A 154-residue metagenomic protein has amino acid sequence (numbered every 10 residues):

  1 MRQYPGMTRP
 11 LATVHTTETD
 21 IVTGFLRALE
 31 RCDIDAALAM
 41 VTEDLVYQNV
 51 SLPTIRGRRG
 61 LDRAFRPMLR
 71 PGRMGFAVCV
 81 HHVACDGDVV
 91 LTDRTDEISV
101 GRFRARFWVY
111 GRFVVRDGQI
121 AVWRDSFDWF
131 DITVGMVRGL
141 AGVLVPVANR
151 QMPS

Functional and structural regions predicted by a protein language model:
M1-A39, E43, R150-S154: Short, low-complexity N-terminal intrinsically disordered segments enriched in polar/charged residues
R2-P10, L69-S154: A beta-strand edge to alpha-helix "cap/lid" segment located at domain peripheries
L11-H15, T54, R102: Alpha-helix initiation/capping motif
H15, G57, I132: Short glycine-/acidic-enriched loop or helix-start segments at secondary-structure transitions that form or flank
E18-V22, R58-L61, R106: A structural signal for well-ordered alpha-helical scaffolds and beta->alpha junctions
V22, L29, V41, L61 (+3 more regions): Hydrophobic alpha-helical core bundles mediating ligand binding, dimerization, or RNAP-core interactions
G24-R27, A39, R63, P67 (+2 more regions): Charged/polar, solvent-exposed surface patches and flexible loops
I34-L38, T42-D88: A solvent-exposed, acidic/Ser-Thr-rich amphipathic alpha-helical stretch
